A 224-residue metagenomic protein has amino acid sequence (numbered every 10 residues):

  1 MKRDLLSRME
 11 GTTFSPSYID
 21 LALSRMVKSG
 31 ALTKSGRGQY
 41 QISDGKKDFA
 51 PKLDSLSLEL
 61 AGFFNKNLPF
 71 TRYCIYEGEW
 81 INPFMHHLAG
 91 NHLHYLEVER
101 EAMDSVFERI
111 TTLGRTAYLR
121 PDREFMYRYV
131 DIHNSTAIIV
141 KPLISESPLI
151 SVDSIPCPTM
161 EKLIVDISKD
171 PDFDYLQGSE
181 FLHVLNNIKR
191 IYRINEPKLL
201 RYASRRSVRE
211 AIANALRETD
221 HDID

Functional and structural regions predicted by a protein language model:
M1-I75, F84-A89: Short beta-edge/loop segments at beta->alpha junctions of small alpha/beta modules that act as binding/recognition
P16, L96, I150, S154: Short, charged/polar micro-motifs that form catalytic or ligand-binding hotspots
Y18, K52-E59, S105-R109, L163 (+3 more regions): Exposed alpha-helical structural elements
Y18-L21, E101, S105, I155 (+1 more regions): Short, well-structured alpha-helical interface segments that form or flank functional binding sites
G38, D54-N134, I139-K141: Short gly/ser-rich loop at a beta-strand->alpha-helix junction or flexible surface loop bordering the NTP-binding
S43, E77-G78, T159, N195: Residue-level signal for threonine
K46-F49, M103, S145-E146: Short, charged/polar surface micro-motifs in flexible loops or helix N-caps
R115-D224: Hydrophobic alpha-helical interaction segments
